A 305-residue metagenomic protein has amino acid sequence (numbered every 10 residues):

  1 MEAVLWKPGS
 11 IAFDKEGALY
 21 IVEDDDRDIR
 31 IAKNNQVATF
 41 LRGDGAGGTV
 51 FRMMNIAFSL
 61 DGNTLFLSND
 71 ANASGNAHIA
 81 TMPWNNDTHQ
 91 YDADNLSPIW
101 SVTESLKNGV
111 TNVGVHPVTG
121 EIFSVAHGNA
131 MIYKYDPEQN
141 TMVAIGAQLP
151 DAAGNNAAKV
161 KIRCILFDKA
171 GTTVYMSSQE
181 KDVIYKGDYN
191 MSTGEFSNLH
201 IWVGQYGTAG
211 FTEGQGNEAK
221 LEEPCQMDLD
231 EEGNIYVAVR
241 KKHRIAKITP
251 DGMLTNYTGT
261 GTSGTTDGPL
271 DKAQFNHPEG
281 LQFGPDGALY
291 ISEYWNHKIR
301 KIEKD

Functional and structural regions predicted by a protein language model:
M1-G9, Q36-N55, N86-G109, Q139-R163 (+2 more regions): Gly/Pro-rich loop segments of beta-rich domains
E2-D25: Beta-strand-rich domains and repeat architectures in extracellular enzymes and scaffolds, especially beta-propellers
F13-E16, F58-G62, V115-T119, F167-G171 (+2 more regions): Residue-level detector of Asp-centered blade-edge/turn motifs that repeat once per structural unit in beta-propeller
A18-Y20, T64-L67, E121-S124, T173-M176 (+2 more regions): Conserved beta-propeller blade signature
D24-D25, N69-N72, W84, V125-G128 (+4 more regions): Short loop/turn segments immediately following the C-termini of beta-strands
R27-I31, N76-T81, A130-K134, D182-K186 (+3 more regions): A short loop-to-beta-strand structural motif that recurs across blades of beta-propeller domains
T81-Y91, Y135-N140, K186-E195, E303-D305: Short loop/turn segments immediately following beta-strands, especially the blade-tip and inter-blade linker loops
H277-D305: Blade-level signature of beta-propeller repeat domains, shared across WD40, Kelch, NHL, RCC1 and BNR/Asp-box propellers
